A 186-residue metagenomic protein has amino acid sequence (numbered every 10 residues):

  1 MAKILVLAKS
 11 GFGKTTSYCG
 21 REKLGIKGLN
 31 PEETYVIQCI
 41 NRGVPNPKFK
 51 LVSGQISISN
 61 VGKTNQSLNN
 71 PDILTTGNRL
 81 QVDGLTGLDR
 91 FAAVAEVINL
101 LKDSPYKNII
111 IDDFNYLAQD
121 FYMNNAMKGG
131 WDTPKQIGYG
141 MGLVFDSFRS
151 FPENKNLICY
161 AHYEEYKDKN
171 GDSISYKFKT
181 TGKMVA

Functional and structural regions predicted by a protein language model:
M1-S104, N108: Conserved P-loop
L7, S150-F151, K155-A186: Phosphate-binding/switch region of NTP-binding enzymes
I26-G28, L100, F148-F151, M184-A186: A general structural signal for short secondary-structure junctions and capping/turn motifs
V36-Q38, N108-D113, N156-A161: A structural signal for short, well-ordered beta-strand segments and their strand-loop junctions that often border
I40-V44, F114-L117, Y163-K167: Conserved nucleotide-binding/hydrolysis micro-motifs of P-loop NTPases
N46-K48, A118-Y122, D168-D172: A short acidic (Asp/Glu
S53, N125-G129, S175-Y176: Glycine-rich, phosphate-binding/catalytic loops in enzymes
T76-E153: Phosphate-binding/switch loop-helix module in NTP-utilizing enzymes
